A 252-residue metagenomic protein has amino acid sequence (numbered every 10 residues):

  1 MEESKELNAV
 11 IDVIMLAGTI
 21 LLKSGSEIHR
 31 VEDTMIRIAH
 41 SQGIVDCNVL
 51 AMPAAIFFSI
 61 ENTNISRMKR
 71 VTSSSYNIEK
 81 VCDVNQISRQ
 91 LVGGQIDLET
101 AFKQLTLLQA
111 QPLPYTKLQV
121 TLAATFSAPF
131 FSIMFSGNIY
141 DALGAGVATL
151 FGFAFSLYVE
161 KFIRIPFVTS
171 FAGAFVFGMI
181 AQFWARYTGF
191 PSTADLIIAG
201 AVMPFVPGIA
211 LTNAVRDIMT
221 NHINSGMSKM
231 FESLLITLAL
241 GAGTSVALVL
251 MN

Functional and structural regions predicted by a protein language model:
M1-I96: Soluble N-terminal domains of membrane-associated systems
H29, T100-K117, I133, R164-V168 (+1 more regions): Cytosolic regulatory modules rich in charged/polar residues
R70-S73, F135-Y140, P191-I197, M230-F231: Interfacial loop-to-helix junctions that mark the boundaries of transmembrane helices in multi-pass membrane
N77-F126: Hydrophobic alpha-helical segments and helix pairs
Q104-L108, G152-I163, A210-N224: C-terminal ends of transmembrane helices
L113-T188: Core alpha-helical transmembrane segments of integral membrane proteins
R186-N252: Generic detector of multi-pass transmembrane helix bundles and their immediately adjacent loops in polytopic membrane
